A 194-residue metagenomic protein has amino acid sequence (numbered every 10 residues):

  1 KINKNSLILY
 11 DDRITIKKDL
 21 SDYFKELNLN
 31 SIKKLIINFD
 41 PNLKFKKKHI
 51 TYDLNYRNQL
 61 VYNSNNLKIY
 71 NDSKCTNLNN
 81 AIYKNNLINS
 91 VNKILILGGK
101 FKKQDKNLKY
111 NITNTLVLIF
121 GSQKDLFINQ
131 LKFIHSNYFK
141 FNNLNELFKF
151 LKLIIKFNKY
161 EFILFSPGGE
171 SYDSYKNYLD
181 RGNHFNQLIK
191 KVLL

Functional and structural regions predicted by a protein language model:
K1, S6-I8, L95-I96, L116-S122: Short, hydrophobic beta-strand segments that form beta-sheet elements in well-ordered domains
K1-S21, D173-L179: Flexible active-site lid/hinge loop adjacent to a nucleotide/diphosphate and Mg2+-phosphate binding pocket
R13-T115: Nucleotide phosphate-binding/pyrophosphate-handling subdomain across enzymes that bind or process nucleotide phosphates
Y23, Q104-F162: C-terminal helical cap/extension that packs against the catalytic core of soluble nucleotide-cofactor enzymes
T76, G99-K102, Q123, L164-Y172: Short glycine-rich anion-binding loops that position phosphate/pyrophosphate groups of nucleotides and phosphorylated
N77, N143-E146, N177: Alpha-helix N-cap recognition
A81-K84, F127-L131, F185: Hydrophobic packing residues within well-ordered alpha-helices of enzyme cores
P167-L194: Glycine/aspartate-rich loop-and-adjacent alpha/beta segment that forms the canonical ThDP
